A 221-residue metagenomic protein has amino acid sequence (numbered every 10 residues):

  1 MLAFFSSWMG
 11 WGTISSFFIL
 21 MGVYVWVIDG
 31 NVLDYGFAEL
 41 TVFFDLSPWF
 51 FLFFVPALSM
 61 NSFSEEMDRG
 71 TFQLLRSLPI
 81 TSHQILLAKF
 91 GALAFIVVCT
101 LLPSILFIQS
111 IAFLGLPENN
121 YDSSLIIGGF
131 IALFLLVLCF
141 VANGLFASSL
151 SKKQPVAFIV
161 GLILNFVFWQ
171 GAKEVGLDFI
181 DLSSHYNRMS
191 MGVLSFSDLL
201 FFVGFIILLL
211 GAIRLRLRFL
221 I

Functional and structural regions predicted by a protein language model:
M1-W11: Aromatic- and glycine-rich beta-strand/loop motifs that create alpha-glucan
L2-A3, Q73-S77, S184, M191: Short amphipathic alpha-helical coupling elements at transmembrane boundaries
W8, S16, I85, G91-L101 (+1 more regions): Hydrophobic alpha-helical membrane-insertion segments
M21-W26, L33, F37, F43-F50 (+1 more regions): Secretory targeting signals
I28-T41, L150, A157-I221: Terminal transmembrane helical anchor/hairpin motif
V42-E65: Long, hydrophobic alpha-helical segments
V55-S59, F107, C139-N143, A212-I213: Hydrophobic/aromatic residues in alpha-helical transmembrane segments
S62-A92: Helix-loop-helix units of permease transmembrane domains in multi-pass membrane transporters, especially ABC
